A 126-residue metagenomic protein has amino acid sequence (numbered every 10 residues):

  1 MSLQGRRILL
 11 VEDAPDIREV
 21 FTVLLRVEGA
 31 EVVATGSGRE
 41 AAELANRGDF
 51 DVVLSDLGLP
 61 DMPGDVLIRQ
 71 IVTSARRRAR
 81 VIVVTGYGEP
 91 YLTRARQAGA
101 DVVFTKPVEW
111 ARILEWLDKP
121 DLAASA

Functional and structural regions predicted by a protein language model:
E12: Conserved acidic carboxylate
P15-V33: Two-component/phosphorelay signaling modules centered on CheY-like receiver
A34-V52: Acidic, metal-coordinating helix/loop segments flanking the phosphotransfer/catalytic sites of two-component signaling
S37, P63-V66: Acidic catalytic/metal-coordinating carboxylates
D56: Active-site residues of response regulator receiver
P60: The feature encodes the CheY-like receiver
D65-R78: Short amphipathic alpha-helix used as the core "switch/output" element in two-component signaling
V66, Y87-F104, R112-E115: Alpha4 helix (beta4-alpha4-beta5 surface) of REC/receiver domains from two-component response regulators
